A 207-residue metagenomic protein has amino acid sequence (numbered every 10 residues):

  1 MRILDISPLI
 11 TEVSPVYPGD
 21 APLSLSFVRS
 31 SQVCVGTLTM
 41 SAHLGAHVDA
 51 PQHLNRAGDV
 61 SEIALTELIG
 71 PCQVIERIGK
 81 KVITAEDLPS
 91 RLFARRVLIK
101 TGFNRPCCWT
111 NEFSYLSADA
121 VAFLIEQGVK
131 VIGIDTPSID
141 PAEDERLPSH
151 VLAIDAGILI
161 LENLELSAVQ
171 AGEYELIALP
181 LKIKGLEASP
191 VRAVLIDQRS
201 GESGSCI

Functional and structural regions predicted by a protein language model:
M1-I207: Active-/binding-site microenvironments in catalytic and ligand-binding cores
